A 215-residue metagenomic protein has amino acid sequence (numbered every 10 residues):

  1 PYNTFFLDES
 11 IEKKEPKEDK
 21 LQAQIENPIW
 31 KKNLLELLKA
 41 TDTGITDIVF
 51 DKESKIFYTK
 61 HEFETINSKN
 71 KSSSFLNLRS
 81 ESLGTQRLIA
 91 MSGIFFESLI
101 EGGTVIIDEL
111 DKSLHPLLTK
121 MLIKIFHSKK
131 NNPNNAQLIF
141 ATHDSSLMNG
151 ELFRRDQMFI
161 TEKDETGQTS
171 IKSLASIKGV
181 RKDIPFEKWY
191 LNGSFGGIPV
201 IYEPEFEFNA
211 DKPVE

Functional and structural regions predicted by a protein language model:
P1-S92, I100, F195-G197, E207-A210 (+1 more regions): Phosphate-coordinating catalytic segments in nucleotide- and nucleic-acid-processing enzymes
Y58-W189, G193-I198: Switch/communication elements of ASCE P-loop NTPase nucleotide-binding domains
E203-E205: Long, compositionally biased
